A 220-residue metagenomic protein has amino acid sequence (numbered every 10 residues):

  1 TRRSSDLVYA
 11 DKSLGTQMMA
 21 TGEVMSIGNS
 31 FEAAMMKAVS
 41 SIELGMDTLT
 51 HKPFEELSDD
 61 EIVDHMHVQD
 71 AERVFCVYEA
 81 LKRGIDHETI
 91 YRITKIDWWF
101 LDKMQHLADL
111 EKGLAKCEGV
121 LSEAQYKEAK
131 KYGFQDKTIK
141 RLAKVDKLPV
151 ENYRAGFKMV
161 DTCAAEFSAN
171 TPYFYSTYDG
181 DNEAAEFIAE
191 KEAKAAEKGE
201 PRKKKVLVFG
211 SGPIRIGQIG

Functional and structural regions predicted by a protein language model:
T1-S4: Short, small-residue-biased leader/transition segments that mark boundaries at the very start of proteins
K12-M19: Residues forming the flavin
G15, E43, Y126, K203-K205 (+1 more regions): Exposed boundary/loop context
A20-S26: Feature marking long nucleic-acid-engaging regions of large polymerase/nuclease enzymes
I27-T171, K198: Terminal amphipathic helices with adjacent charged low-complexity linkers/tails
M36, E151-G220: Non-catalytic terminal/interface segments that mediate subunit docking, oligomerization, and allosteric communication
